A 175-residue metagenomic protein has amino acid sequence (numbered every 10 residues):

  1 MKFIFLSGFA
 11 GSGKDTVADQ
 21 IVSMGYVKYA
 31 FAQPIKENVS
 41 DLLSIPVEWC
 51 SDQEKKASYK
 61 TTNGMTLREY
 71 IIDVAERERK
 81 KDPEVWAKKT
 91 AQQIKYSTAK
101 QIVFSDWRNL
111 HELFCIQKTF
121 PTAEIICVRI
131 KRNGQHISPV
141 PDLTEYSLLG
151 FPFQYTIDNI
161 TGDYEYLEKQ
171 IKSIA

Functional and structural regions predicted by a protein language model:
M1-I4: Extreme N-terminal starter segment of soluble prokaryotic enzymes
S7-G8, M65, V85, K89-T90 (+1 more regions): Small-molecule kinase domains that catalyze NTP-dependent phosphoryl transfer to phosphate-bearing small molecules
G11: Walker A (P-loop) phosphate-binding loop of P-loop NTPases
K14: Conserved lysine of the Walker
V17: Hydrophobic positions on the alpha1 helix immediately C-terminal to the Walker A/P-loop
S23-Y29: Post-Walker A helix-loop "phosphate-sensing" segment adjacent to the P-loop in P-loop NTPases
V27, K89-T144: ATP-dependent NMP and nucleoside kinases share a basic, alpha-helical "lid"
Q33-Q101: ATP-dependent small-molecule kinase phosphotransfer cores that center on conserved nucleotide phosphate-binding segments
